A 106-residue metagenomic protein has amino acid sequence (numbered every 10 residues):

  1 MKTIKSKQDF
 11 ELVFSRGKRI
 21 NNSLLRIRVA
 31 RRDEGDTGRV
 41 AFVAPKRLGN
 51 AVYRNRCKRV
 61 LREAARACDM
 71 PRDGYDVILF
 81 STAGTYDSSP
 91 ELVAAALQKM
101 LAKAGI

Functional and structural regions predicted by a protein language model:
M1-I106: Positively charged, solvent-exposed patches that mediate nucleic-acid binding
